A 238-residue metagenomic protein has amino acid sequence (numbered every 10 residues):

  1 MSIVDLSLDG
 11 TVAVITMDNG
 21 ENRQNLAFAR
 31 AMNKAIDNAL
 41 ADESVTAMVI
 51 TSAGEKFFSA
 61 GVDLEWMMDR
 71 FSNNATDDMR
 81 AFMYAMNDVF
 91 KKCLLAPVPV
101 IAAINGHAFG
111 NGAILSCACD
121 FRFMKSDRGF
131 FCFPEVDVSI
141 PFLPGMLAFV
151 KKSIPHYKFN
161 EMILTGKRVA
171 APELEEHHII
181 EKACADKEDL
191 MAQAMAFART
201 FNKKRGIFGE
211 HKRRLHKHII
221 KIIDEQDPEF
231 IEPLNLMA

Functional and structural regions predicted by a protein language model:
M1-T51: Conserved CoA-thioester-binding segment of acyl-CoA-metabolizing enzymes
D5, S52-D88: Glycine- (often His-adjacent) and acidic-residue-rich active-site loop that binds/positions the CoA thioester
A35-N38, A85-P97: Catalytic-core regions built around general acid/base machinery
I50, L115-S116, L174, A194: Hydrophobic/aromatic residues within transmembrane alpha-helices of multi-pass small-molecule transporters
A103-F109, M162-R168: Glycine-rich beta-to-alpha transition loops that act as phosphate-gripper elements at the mouths of alpha/beta enzyme
F109-E161, Q193: CoA-thioester-processing core
F121, E161, T165-K167, K182: Well-ordered beta-strand positions
M124-K125, E175-Q226: C-terminal long alpha-helix characteristic of the crotonase
